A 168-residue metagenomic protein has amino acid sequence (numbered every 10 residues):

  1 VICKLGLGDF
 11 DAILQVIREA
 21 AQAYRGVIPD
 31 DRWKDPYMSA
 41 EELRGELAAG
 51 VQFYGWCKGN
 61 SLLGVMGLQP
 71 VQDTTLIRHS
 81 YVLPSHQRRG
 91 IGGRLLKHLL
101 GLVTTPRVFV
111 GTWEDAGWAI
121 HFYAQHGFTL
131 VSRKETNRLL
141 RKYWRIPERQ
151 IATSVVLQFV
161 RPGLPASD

Functional and structural regions predicted by a protein language model:
V1-Q15: A short beta-loop-alpha structural element at the N-terminal edge of CoA-dependent acyl/N-acetyltransferase catalytic
R18-L43: Conserved GNAT-fold acetyl-CoA-binding loop/helix
I28, G45, G67, S132-A152: Conserved acyl-donor/pantetheine-binding loop and adjacent beta-alpha core of acyl/acetyltransferases and related
E41-G55, Q150-T153: A short helix-loop-beta-strand connector motif used in the catalytic cores of GNAT acetyltransferases and, in some
G55, S61-Q69, L76-Y81: Conserved beta-strand in the GNAT
S80-Q87, T112-E114: A short, internal acetyl-CoA/4′-phosphopantetheine-binding micro-motif in the GNAT/acyltransferase core
V82, R88-G101, Q125: Conserved acetyl-CoA-binding loop-helix of GNAT-fold acetyltransferases
F109-I120, T136-R141: Conserved beta-strand-loop-alpha-helix junction that forms the acyl-donor binding cleft
